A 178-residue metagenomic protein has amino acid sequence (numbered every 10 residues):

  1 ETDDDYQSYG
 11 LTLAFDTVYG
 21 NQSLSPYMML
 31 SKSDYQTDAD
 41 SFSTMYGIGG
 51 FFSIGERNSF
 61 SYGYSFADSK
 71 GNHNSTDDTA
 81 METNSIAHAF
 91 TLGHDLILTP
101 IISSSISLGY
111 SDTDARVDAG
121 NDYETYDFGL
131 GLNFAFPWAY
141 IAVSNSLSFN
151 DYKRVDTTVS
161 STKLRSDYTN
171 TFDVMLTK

Functional and structural regions predicted by a protein language model:
E1-K178: Gram-negative and organellar
